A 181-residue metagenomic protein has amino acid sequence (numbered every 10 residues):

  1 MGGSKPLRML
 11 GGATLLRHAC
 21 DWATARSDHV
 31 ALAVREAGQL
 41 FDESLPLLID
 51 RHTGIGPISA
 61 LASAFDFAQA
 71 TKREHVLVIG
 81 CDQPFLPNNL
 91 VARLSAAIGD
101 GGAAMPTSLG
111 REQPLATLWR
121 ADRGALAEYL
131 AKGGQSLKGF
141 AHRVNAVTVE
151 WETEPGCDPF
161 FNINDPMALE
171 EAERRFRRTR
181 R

Functional and structural regions predicted by a protein language model:
M1-G134, G139-P159, P166-R180: Nucleotide and nucleotide-moiety/phosphate-recognizing core
